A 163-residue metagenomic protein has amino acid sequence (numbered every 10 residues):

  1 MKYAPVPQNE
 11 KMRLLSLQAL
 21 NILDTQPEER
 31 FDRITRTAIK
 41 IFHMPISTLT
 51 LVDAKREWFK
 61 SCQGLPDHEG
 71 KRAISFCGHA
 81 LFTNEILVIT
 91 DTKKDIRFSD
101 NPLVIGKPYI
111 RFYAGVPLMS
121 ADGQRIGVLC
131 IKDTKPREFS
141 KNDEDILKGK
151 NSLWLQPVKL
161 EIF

Functional and structural regions predicted by a protein language model:
M1-K71: Intrinsically disordered, low-complexity terminal regulatory regions
S16, I46, V52, R56-C62 (+1 more regions): Regulatory sensory and allosteric helical modules in signal-transduction proteins and certain transcription factors
R111-S120: A short, aliphatic-rich beta-strand micro-motif
M119-Q124, T134: Flexible loop/coil segments at beta-strand boundaries within sensory signal-transduction domains
G127-V128, E144: PAS (Per-ARNT-Sim) sensory domains
V128-R137: Short beta-strand-to-loop transition segments that serve as allosteric relay/switch motifs in sensory/regulatory domains
F139-Q156: Amphipathic alpha-helical "output/dimerization" segments
V158-F163: Short alpha-helical interdomain "coupling" segment at the junction between an upstream regulatory sensor module
